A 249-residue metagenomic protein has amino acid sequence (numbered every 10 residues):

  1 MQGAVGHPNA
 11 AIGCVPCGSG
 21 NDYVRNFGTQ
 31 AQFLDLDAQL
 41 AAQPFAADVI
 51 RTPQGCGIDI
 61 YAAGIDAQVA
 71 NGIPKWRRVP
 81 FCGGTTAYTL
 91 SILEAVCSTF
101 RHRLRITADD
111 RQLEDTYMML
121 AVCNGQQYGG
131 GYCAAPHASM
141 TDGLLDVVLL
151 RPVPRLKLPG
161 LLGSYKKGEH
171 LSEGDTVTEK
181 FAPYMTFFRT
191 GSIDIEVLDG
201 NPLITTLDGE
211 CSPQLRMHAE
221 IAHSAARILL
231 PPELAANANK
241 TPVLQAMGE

Functional and structural regions predicted by a protein language model:
Q2-V122: Catalytic core of DAGKc-family lipid kinases
S19, Y23, A46, I65 (+4 more regions): Glycine-rich, flexible loop/turn motifs
Q54-G55, G143, S224: Beta-strand-connecting loop/turn residues
A62, D66, A121-P136, E210-C211: Glycine-rich phosphate/pyrophosphate-binding beta-alpha loops
D66-V69, E114-T116, Y128-G131, R155-P159: Short acidic/glycine-rich loop or secondary-structure boundary segments that cap or lie
R77-T86, P136-P159: Gly/Ser/Thr-rich active-site loops/lids in small-molecule metabolic enzymes that frequently grip phosphoryl groups
A108-D110, E114, S139, L149-E249: ATP/nucleoside-binding phosphotransfer catalytic cores, i.e., glycine-rich phosphate-binding loops
M118, V122-Q127, L150-P154: Histidine- and/or cysteine-centered catalytic micro-motif in compact active-site loops
